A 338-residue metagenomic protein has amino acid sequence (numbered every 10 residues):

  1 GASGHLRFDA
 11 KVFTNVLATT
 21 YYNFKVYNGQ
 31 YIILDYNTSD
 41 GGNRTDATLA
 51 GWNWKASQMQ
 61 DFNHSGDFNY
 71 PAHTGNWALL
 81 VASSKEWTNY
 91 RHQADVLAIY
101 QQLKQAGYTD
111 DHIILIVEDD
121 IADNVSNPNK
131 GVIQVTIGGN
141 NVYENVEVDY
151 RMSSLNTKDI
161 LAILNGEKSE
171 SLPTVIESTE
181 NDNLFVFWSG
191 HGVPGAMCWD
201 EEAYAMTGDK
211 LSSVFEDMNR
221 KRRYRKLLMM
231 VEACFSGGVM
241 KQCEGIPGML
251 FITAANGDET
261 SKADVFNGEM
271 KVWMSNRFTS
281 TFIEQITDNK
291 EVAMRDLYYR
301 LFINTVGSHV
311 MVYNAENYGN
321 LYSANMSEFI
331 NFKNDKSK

Functional and structural regions predicted by a protein language model:
G4-L6: Exposed beta-strand face motif in extracellular beta-rich ectodomains
K11-F13: Beta-strand-rich extracellular modules
A18-Y21: Extracellular and select intracellular beta-sandwich modules with Ser/Thr-enriched, small-residue motifs on
G29-Y36, A47: Extracellular beta-sheet/turn segments enriched in Thr/Pro/Gly and aliphatic residues
N43-K338: Cysteine endopeptidase catalytic domains of the caspase/legumain-like
